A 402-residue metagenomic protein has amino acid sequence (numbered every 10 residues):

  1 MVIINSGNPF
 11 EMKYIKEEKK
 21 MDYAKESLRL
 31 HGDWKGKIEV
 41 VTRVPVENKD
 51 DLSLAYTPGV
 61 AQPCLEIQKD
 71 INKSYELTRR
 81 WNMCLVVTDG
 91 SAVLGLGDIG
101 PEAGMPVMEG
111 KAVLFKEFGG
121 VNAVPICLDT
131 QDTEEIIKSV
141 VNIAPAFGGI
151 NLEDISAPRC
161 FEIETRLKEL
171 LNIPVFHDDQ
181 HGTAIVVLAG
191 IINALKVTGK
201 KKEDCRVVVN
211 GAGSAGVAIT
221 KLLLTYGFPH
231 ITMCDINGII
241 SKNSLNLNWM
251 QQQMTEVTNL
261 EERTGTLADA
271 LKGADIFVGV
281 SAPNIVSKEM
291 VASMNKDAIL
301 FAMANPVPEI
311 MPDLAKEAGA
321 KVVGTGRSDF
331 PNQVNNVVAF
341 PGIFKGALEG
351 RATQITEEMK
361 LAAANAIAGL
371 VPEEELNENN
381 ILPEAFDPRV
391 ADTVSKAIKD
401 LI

Functional and structural regions predicted by a protein language model:
M1-K20: N-terminal amphipathic/basic-hydrophobic helices that include classical n-h-c signal peptides and signal-anchor
Y14-I173, S395, L401: N-terminal ligand-binding/catalytic initiation module
G32, Y75-R80, K116-E117, N142-A144 (+8 more regions): Solvent-exposed alpha-helices and their adjacent loops that cap or buttress functional pockets in soluble metabolic
L94, P101-G119, L171, H177 (+1 more regions): Glycine-rich phosphate/diphosphate-binding loop of Rossmann-like nucleotide-binding domains
P125, N151-D154, V175-D178, V209 (+4 more regions): General beta-strand structural signal in soluble alpha/beta enzymes
D178, A302-I402: Adenosine-phosphate binding glycine-rich loop
Q252-V322, R327-D329: Rossmann-like adenosine-cofactor binding region
